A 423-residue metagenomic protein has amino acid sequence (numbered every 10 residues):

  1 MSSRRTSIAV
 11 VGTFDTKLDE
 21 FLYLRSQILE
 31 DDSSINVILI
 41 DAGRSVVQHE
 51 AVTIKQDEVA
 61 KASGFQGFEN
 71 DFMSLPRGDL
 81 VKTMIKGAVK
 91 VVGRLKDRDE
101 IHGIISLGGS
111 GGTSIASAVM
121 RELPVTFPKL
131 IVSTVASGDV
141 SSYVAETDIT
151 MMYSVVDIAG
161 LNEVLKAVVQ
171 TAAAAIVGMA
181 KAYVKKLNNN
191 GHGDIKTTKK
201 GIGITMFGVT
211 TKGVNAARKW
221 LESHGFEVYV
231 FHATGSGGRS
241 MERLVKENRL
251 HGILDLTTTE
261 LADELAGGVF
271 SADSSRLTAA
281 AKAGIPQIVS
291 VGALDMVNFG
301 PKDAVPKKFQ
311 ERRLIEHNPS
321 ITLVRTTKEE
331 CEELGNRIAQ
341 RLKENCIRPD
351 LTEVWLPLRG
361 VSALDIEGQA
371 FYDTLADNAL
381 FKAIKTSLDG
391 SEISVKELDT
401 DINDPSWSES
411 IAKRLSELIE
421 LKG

Functional and structural regions predicted by a protein language model:
S2-S3, S7-A9, K17-I38, G268-G423: C-terminal non-catalytic interaction/assembly regions of soluble proteins
S2-V47, G103, T113-E122, T126-I131: N-terminal phosphate-binding or glycine-rich loops at protein starts, especially the Walker A/P-loop of NTPases
G12-D19, H102, S106-A116, A136 (+6 more regions): Gly/Ser/Thr-rich loops at beta-strand to alpha-helix junctions that form or flank small-molecule/cofactor-binding
K17-R25, I38, V47-I54, K196-G235 (+2 more regions): Glycine-rich phosphate/diphosphate-binding loop of Rossmann-like nucleotide-binding domains
E50-R98: Phosphate/nucleotide-donor binding subsite
F72-P76, D139-V209, E333, V395-E397: Cap/lid and interdomain-hinge subdomains that line or gate substrate/regulatory clefts in soluble alpha/beta enzymes
G103-S106, I115-V144, Y153-S154, Y229-A233 (+1 more regions): Short, acidic/small-residue loops that bind anionic groups at enzyme active sites
S106-V125, V214-R218, I366-D373: Short Gly/Thr/Asp-enriched flexible loops that form oxyanion-binding sites at enzyme active sites
